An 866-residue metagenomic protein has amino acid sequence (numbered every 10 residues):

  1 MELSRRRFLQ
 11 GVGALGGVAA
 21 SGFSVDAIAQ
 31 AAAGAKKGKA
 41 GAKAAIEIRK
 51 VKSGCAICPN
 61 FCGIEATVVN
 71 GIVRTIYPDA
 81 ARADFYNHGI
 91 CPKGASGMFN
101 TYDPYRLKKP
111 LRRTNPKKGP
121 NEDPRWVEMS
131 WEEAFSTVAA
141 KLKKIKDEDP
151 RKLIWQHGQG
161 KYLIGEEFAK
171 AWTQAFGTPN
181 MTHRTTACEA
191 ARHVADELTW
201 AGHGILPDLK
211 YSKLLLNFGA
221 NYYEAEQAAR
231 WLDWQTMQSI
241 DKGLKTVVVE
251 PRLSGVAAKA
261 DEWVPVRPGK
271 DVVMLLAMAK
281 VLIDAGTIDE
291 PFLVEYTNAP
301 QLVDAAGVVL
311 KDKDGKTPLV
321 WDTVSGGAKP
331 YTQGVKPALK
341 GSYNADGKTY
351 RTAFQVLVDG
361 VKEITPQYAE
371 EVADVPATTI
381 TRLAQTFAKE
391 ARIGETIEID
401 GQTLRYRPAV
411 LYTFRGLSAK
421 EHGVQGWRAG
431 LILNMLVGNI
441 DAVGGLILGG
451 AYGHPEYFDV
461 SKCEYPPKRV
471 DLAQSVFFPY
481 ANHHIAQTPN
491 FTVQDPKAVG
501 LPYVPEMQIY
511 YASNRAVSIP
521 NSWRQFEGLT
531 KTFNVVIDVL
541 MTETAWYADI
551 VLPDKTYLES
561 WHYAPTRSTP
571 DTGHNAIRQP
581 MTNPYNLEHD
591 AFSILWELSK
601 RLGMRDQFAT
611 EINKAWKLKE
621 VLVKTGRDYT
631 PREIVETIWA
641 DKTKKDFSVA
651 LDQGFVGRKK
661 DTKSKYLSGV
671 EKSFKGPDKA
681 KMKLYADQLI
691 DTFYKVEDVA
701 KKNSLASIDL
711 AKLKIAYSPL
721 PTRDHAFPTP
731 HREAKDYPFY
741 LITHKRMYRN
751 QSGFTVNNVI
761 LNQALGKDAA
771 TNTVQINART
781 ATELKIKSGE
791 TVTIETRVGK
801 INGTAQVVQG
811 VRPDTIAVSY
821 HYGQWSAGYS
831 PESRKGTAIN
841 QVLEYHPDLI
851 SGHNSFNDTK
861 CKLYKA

Functional and structural regions predicted by a protein language model:
M1-P291, E295-A338, P376, I509 (+2 more regions): N-terminal export/assembly segments and adjacent metallocofactor-ligating motifs of anaerobic energy-metabolism
R113-E133, T287-T381, R578-S704, L741 (+1 more regions): N-terminal leader/propeptide and maturation segments of large enzyme subunits in energy/redox metabolism and hydrolases
F135-L153, I205-L214, G360, L383-V410 (+1 more regions): Glycine-rich phosphate/diphosphate-binding loops that line cofactor/substrate pockets in enzymes
E167-V247, V273, G334-G341, A353 (+3 more regions): Extended redox/cofactor-interaction regions of prokaryotic respiratory oxidoreductases
G255, E543-I577: Flexible glycine/proline-rich, aromatic-decorated loop/lid segments
A260-V266, E559, G573-P584: Short beta-alpha connecting loops at secondary-structure transitions that line or flank enzyme active sites
A353-Q355, P366-H484: Active-site phosphate/pyrophosphate-binding segments
P580-M581, D590-T643, S648, S752 (+2 more regions): Long, contiguous, secondary-structure-rich segments that constitute the structural scaffold of globular domains
